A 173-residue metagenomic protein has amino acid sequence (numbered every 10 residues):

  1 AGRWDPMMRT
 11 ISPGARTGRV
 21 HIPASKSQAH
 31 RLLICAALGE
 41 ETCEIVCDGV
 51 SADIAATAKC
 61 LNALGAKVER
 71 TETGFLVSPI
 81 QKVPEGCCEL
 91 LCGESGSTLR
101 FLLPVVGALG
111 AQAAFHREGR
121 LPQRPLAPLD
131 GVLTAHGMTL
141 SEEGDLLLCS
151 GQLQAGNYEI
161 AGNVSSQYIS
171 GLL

Functional and structural regions predicted by a protein language model:
G2-L173: Structural preference for solvent-exposed beta-strand-turn elements and adjacent flexible terminal/loop segments within
